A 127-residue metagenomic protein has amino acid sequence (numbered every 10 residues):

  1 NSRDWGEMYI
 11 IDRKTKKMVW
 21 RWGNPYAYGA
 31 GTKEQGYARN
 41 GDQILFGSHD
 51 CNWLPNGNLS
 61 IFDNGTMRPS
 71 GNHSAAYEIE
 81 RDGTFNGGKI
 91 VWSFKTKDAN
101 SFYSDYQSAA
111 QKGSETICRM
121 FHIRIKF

Functional and structural regions predicted by a protein language model:
N1-F127: Histidine-/acidic-rich catalytic cores in large beta-rich domains
